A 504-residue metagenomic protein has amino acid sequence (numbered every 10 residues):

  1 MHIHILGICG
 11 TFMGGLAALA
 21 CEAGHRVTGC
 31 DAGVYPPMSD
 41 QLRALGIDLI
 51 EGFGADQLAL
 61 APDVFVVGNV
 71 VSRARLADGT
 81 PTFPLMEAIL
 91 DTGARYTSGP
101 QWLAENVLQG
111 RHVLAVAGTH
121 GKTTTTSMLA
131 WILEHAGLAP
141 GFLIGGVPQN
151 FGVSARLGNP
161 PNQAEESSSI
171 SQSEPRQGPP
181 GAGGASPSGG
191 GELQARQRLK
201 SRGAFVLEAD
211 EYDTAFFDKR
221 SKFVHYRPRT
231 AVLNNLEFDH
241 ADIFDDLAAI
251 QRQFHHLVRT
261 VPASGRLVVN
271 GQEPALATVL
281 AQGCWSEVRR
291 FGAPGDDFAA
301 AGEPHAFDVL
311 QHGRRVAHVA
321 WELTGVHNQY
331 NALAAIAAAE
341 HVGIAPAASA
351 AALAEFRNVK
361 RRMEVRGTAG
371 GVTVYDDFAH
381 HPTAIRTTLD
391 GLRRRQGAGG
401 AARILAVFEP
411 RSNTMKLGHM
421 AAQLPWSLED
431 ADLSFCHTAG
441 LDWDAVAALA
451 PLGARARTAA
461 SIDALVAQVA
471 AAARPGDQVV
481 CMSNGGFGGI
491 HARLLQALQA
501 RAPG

Functional and structural regions predicted by a protein language model:
M1-I50, A61-F65, A94, A164-E165 (+9 more regions): ATP-dependent carboxylate-amine ligase
L19-E22, Q57, R75-V269, A275-W285 (+1 more regions): Phosphate-binding loop of NTP-binding sites
A32-Y35, F53-A55, G271-P274, A293-P294 (+1 more regions): Short, polar loop motifs at secondary-structure junctions
A61-A77: Glycine-rich nucleotide/cofactor/substrate-binding loop typically near the N-terminus or early in the first domain
F65-V70, L207-E208, L233, V269 (+2 more regions): Redox-cofactor binding/interface segments in oxidoreductases and associated redox assembly factors
V70-R73, G121, E211-T214, E237-D239 (+5 more regions): Short glycine-rich anion-binding loops that position phosphate/pyrophosphate groups of nucleotides and phosphorylated
R220-S221, V319-G325: A short glycine-threonine-serine/GTX helix/turn-capping micro-motif
A299-R315: Acidic-glycine-rich active-site phosphate/pyrophosphate-binding loop
